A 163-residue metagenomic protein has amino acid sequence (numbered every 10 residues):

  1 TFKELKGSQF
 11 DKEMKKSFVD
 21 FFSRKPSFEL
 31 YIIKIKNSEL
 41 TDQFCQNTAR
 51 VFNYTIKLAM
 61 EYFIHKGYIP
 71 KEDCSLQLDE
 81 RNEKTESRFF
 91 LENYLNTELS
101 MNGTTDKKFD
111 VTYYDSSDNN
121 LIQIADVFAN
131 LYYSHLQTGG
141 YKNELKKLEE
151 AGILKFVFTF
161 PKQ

Functional and structural regions predicted by a protein language model:
T1-Q163: Phosphate-ester processing/binding pockets and catalytic centers
